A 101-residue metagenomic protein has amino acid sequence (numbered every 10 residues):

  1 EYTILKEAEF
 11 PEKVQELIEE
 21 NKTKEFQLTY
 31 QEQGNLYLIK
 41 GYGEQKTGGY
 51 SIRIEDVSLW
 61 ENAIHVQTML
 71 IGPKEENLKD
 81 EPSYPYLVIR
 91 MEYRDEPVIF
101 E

Functional and structural regions predicted by a protein language model:
E1-E101: Exposed, flexible binding/inhibitory loops of compact, secreted disulfide-stabilized domains
